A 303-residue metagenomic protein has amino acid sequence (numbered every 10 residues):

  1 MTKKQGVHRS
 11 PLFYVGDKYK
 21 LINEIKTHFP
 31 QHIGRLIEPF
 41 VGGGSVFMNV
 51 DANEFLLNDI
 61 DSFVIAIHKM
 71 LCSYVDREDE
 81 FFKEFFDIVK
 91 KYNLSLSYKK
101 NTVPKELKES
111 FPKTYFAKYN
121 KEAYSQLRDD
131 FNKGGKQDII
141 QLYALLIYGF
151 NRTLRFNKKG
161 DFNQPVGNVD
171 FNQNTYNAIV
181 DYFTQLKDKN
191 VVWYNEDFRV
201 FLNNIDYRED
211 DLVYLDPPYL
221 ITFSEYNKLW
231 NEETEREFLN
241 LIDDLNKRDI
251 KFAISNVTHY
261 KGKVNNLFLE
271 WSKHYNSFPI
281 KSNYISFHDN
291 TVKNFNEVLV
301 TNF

Functional and structural regions predicted by a protein language model:
M1-F40, S45-V46, V50: S-adenosyl-L-methionine
G34, F55, L212: Hydrophobic "anchor" residues on beta-strands that sit immediately upstream of conserved functional sites
P39, L215-P217: Conserved beta-strand/loop positions that form the S-adenosyl-L-methionine
N53-D188, V192: Class I S-adenosyl-L-methionine-dependent methyltransferase module
F156-K158, N163-D170, Y219-R236: Mobile active-site "lid"/loop adjacent to the S-adenosyl-L-methionine
D197: Conserved acidic residues
L202-R208: Short amphipathic alpha-helix with an adjacent loop that forms part of the alpha/beta core around
L220, N227, N231-F303: Long, positively charged, glycine-interspersed low-complexity recognition regions
